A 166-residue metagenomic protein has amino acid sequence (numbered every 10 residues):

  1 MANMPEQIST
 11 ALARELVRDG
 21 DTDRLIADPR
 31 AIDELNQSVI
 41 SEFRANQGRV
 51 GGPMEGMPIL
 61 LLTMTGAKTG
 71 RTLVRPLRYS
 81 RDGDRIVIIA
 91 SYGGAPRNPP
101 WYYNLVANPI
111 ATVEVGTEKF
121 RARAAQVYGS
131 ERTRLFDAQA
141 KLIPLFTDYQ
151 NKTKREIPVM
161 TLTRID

Functional and structural regions predicted by a protein language model:
A2-G52: Extreme N-terminal tail/first-helix region
Q7-R24, Y92-F146, K152-E156, R164-D166: Short, structured beta-strand-loop surface elements
Q47-R49, V74, T147: A generic local structural motif
G51-G52, R78, Y103: Short secondary-structure boundary/capping segments
M54, T69-R71, L105, K154: A generic structural micro-feature
M57-G93: Short beta-strand segments
I59, I157-V159: Short hydrophobic/aromatic beta-strand or adjacent loop that forms the aromatic wall/cage of a ligand/substrate-binding
